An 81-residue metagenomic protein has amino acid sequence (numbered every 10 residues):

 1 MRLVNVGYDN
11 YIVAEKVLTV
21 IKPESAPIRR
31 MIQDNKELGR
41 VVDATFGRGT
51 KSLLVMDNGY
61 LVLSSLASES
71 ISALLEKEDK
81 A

Functional and structural regions predicted by a protein language model:
M1-Y11: Short aromatic-glycine motifs in intrinsically disordered, low-complexity regions
R2, S52-L53: Residue-level detector of beta-strand structural context in well-folded domains
A14-K22: Phosphoinositide-dependent membrane-docking surfaces
R29-G39, D43: Compact, glycine-rich, soluble single-domain proteins
F46-K51: A short, compositionally biased
L53-A81: C-terminal structural segments of small proteins and small subunits
